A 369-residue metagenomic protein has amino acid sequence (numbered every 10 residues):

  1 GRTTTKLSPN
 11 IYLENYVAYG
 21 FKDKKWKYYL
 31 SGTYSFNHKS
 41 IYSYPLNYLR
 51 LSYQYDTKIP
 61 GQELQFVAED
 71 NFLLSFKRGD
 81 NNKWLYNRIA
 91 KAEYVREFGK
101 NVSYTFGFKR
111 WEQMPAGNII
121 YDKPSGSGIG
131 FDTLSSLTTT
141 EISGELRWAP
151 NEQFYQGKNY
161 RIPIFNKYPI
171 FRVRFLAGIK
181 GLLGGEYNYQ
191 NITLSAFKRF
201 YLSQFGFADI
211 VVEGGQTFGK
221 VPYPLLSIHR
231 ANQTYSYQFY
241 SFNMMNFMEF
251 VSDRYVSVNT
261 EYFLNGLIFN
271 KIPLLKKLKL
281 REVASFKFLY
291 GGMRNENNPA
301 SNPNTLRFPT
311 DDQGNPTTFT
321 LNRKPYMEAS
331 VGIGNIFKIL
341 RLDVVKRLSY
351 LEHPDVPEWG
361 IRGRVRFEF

Functional and structural regions predicted by a protein language model:
R2-F369: Exposed, low-structure sequence patches enriched in small/polar residues
